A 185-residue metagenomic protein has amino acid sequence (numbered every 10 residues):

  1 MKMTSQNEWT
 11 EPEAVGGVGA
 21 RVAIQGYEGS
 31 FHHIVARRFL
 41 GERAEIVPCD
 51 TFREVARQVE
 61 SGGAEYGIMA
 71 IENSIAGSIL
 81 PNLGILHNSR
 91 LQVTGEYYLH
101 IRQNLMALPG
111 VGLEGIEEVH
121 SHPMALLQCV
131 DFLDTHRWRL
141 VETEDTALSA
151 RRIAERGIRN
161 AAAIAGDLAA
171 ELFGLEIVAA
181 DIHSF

Functional and structural regions predicted by a protein language model:
M1-F185: Domain-level signature for soluble enzymes in the chorismate/prephenate branch of the shikimate pathway
